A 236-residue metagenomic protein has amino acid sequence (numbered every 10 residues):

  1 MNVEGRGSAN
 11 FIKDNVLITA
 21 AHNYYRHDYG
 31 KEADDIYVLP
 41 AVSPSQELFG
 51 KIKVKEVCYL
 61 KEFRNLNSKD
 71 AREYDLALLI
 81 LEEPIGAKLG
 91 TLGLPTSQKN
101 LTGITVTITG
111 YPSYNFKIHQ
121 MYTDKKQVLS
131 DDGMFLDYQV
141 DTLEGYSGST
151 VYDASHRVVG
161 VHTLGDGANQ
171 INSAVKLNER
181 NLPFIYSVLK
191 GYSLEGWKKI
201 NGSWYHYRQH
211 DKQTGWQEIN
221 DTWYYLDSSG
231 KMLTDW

Functional and structural regions predicted by a protein language model:
M1-Y37, Q127-L129, A174: Catalytic histidine site
V3-R6, L143-S147, I219: Short, small/polar residue-rich loop motifs at catalytic or cofactor-binding pockets
E4, Y25, Y29-G86: Conserved catalytic-core segment of clan PA serine endopeptidases
A20-N23, E144, G160-A168: Short beta->alpha transition motifs characteristic of CBS
R72-T142, N172-S173, N181-Y186: Chymotrypsin/trypsin-fold serine protease catalytic domain
D141-H162: Catalytic nucleophile loop of clan PA
T163-S193: C-terminal cap/linker of serine protease catalytic domains
Y192-W236: Extracellular adhesion/carbohydrate-binding repeat motifs centered on closely spaced tryptophans
